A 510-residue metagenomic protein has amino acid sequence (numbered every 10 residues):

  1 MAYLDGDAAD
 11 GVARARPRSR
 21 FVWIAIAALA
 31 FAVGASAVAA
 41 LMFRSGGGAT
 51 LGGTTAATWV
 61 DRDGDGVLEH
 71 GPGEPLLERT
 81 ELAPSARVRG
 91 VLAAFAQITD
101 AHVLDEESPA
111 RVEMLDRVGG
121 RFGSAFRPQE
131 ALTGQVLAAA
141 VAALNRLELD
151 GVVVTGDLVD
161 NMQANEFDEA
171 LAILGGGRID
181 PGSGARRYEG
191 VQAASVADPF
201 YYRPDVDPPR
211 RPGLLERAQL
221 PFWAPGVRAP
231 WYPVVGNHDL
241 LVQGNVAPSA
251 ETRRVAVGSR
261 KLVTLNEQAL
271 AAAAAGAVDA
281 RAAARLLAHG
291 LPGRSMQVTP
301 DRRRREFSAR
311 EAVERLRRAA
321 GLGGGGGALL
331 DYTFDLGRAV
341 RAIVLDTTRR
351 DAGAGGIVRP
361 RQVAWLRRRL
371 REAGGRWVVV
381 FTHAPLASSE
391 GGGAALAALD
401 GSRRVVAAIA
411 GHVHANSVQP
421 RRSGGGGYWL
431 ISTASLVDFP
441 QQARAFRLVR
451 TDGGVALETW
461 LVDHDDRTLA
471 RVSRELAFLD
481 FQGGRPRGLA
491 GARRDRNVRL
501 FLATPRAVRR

Functional and structural regions predicted by a protein language model:
M1-S19: Terminal targeting segments of Actinobacterial cell-envelope proteins
Y3, D10, F43-N145, D150-G151 (+5 more regions): Metal-dependent phosphoesterase/phosphodiesterase active-site architecture
R14-A30: N-terminal Sec-pathway targeting helices
F31-M42: Hydrophobic alpha-helical membrane-insertion segments, chiefly the h-region of N-terminal signal peptides
Q97-T99, G151-D157, V227, Y232-N237 (+4 more regions): Active-site neighborhood of phospho(di)ester-bond hydrolases with catalytic His/Asp-centered motifs
L104-D105, D160-M162, D239-G244, D351-A352 (+3 more regions): Active-site environment of divalent metal-dependent phosphoester hydrolases
V154-G175, P204, E216-Q219, V242-A256 (+2 more regions): Metal-dependent catalytic neighborhoods of phosphoester/phosphodiester hydrolases
R349-A364, R368-A410: Active-site-proximal segments of metal-dependent phosphoesterases and phosphodiesterases across multiple
